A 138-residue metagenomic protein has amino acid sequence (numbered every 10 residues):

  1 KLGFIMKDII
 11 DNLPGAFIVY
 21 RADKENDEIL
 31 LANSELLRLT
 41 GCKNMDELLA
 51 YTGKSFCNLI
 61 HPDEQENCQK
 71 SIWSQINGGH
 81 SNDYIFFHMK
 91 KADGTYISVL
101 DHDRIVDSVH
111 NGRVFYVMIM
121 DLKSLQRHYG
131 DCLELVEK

Functional and structural regions predicted by a protein language model:
K1-K24, R127-K138: PAS/LOV and related PAS-like sensory modules
P14, D27, S34, N82-Y84: Short coil/loop residues immediately preceding or within conserved phosphate-binding loops of NTP-utilizing enzyme
G15, D83-I85, A92-D101, F115: PAS and PAS-like sensory/regulatory domains
A22-D23, H88-G94, D107: PAS-family sensory domains
E28, T95, N111-R113: Residue-level signal for well-ordered, solvent-exposed loop/turn and beta-edge residues enriched in charged/polar side
L30, L37-N58, Q65-K70: PAS and related sensory helical modules
C57-F86: Terminal output helix/cap of sensory domains in signal transduction proteins
D101-H128: Short loop/turn elements at sensory-signaling interfaces that couple input to output
